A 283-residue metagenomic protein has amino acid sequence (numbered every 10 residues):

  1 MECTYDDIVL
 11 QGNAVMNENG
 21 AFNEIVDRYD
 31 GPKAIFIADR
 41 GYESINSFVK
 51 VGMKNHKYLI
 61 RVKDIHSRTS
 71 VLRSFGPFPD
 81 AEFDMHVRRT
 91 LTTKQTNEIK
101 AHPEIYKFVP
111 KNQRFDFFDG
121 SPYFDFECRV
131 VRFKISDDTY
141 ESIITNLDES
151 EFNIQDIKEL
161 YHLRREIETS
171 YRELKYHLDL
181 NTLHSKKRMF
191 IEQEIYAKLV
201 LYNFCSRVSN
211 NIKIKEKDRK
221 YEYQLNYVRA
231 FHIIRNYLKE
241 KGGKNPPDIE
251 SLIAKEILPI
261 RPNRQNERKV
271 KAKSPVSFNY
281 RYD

Functional and structural regions predicted by a protein language model:
M1-D283: Single, function-defining residue in the core of a domain
